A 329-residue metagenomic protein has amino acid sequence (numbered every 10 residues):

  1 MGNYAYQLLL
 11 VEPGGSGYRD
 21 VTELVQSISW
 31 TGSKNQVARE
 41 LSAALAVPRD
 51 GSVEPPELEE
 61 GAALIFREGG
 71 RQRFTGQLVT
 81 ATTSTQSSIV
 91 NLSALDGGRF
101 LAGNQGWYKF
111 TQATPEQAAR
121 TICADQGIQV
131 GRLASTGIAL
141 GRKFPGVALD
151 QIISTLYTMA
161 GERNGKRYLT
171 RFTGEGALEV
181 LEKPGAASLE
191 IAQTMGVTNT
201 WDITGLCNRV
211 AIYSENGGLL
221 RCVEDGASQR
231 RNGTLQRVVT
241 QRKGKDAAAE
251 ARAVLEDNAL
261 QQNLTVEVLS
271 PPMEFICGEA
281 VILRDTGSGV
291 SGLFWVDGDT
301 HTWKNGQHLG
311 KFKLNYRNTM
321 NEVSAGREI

Functional and structural regions predicted by a protein language model:
M1-F100, I191-V197: Assembly/oligomerization scaffold segments
G2-G15, K166-G306, N318-I329: Acidic, small/polar-enriched beta strand-loop surface segments
E40, R99-G106, A119-F144: N-terminal export/assembly leaders
V53-I65, A102-T111, E279-R284, S324-I329: Extended Gly/Ser/Thr-rich low-complexity repeat segments, especially those forming or decorating extracellular
I89-G98, R132-T204: Short beta-strand-centered interaction patches in the first periplasmic/extracellular domains of large envelope
I89-Q105, G306-G326: Short solvent-exposed strand/turn elements
A113-D125, A148-T158: Polar, S/T/G-rich
